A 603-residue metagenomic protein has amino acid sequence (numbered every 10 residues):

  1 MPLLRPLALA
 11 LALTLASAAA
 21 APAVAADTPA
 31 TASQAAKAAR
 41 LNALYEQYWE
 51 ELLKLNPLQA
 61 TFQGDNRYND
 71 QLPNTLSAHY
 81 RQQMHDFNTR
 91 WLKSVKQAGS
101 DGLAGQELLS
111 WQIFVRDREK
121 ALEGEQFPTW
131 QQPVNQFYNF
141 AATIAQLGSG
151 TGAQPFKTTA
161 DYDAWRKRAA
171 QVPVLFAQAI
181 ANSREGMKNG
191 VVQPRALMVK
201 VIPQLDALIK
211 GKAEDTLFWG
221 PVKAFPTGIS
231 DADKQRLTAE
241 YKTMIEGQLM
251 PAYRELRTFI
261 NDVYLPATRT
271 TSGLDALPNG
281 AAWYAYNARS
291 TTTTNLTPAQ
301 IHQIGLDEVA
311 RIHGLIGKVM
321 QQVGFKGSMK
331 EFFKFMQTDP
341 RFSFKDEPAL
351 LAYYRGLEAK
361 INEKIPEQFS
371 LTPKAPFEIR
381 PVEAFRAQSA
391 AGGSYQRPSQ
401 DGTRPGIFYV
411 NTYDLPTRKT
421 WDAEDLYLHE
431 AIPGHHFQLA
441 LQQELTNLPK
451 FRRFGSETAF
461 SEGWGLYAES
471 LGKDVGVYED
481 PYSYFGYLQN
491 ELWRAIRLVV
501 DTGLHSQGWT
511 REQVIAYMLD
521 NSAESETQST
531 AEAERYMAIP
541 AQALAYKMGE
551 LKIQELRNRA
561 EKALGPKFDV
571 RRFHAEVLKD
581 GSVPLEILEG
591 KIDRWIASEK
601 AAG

Functional and structural regions predicted by a protein language model:
M1-V24: Gram-negative bacterial Sec-dependent N-terminal signal peptides
A25-G603: N-terminal maturation segment of proteins
